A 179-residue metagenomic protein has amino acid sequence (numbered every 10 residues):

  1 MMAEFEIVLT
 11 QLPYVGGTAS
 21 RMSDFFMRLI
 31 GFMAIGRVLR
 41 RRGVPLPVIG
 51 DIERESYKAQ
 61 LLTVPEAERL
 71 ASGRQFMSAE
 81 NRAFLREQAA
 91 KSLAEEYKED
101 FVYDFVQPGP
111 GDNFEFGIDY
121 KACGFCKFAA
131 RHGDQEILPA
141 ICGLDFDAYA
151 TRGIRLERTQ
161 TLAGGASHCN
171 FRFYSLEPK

Functional and structural regions predicted by a protein language model:
M1-R42: N-terminal, charged low-complexity regulatory/assembly segments
E6-I7, Y120-K121, C142-G143: Short, flexible segments with low predicted structural confidence
A19-R21, P110, A129-H132, Y174: A short, structure-level motif marking secondary-structure boundaries and short turns
M22-F26, E136-G143: Short, conserved micro-motifs enriched in small and acidic residues
M27-R131: Amphipathic interaction/junction segments at domain boundaries or subunit interfaces
D112-D119, A129, D134-I141, T159-G164: Non-catalytic recognition/regulatory regions in large multidomain proteins
P139-K179: C-terminal structured interaction module
